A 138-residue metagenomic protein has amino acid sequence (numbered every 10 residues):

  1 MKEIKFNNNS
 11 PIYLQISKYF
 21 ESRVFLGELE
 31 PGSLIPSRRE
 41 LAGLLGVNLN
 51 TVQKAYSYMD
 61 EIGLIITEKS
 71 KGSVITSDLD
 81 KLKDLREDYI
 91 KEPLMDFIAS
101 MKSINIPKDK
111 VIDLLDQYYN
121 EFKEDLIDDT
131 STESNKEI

Functional and structural regions predicted by a protein language model:
M1-L34, E40, D88, E92 (+3 more regions): Extreme N-terminal segment that seeds HTH/winged-HTH DNA-binding domains in transcriptional regulators
L34-I35, T67-I75, L79-D80: Short, Lys/Arg-rich nucleic-acid/phosphate-binding segment
L34-L45, M59: A short alpha-helical element within helix-turn-helix/winged-helix DNA-binding domains across DNA-binding proteins
L44, E61-L64, I104, E121: Residue cluster at the C-terminal edge of the helix-turn-helix DNA-binding motif
T76-K91, M95: A surface-exposed regulatory interaction patch that couples sensing to output across bacterial transport/metabolic
